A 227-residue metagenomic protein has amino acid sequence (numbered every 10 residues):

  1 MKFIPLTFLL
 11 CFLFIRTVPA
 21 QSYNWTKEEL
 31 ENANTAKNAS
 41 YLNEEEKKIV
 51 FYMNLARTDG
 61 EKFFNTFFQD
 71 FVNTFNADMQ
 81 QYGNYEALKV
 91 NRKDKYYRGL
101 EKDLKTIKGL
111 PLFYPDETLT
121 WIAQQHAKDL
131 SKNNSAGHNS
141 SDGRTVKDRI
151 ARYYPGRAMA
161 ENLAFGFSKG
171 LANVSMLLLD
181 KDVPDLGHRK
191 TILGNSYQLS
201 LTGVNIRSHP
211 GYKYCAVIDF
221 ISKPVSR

Functional and structural regions predicted by a protein language model:
M1-S22: Bacterial Sec-dependent N-terminal signal peptides
V18-Q21, D59, S168: Short, solvent-exposed helix-helix connector turns and helix-capping sites enriched in acidic/polar residues
S22-S40: Short N-terminal segments immediately surrounding and downstream of signal-peptide cleavage
N34-A36, T106-I107, V174: Flexible glycine/proline-enriched surface loops and loop-helix/loop-strand junctions
A39-R152, R189, T202: Short, well-ordered surface patches within globular domains
T120-V225: A well-ordered secondary-structure block
